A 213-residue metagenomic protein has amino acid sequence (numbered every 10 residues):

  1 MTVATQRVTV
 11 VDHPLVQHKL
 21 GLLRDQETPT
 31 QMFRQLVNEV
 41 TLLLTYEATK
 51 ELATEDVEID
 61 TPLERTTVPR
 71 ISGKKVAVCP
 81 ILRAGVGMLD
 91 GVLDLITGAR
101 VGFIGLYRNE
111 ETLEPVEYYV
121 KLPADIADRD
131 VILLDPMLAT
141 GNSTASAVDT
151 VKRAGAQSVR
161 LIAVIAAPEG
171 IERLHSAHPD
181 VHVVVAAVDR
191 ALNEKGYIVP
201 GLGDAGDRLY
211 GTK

Functional and structural regions predicted by a protein language model:
M1-K213: PRPP-associated nucleotide enzymes
